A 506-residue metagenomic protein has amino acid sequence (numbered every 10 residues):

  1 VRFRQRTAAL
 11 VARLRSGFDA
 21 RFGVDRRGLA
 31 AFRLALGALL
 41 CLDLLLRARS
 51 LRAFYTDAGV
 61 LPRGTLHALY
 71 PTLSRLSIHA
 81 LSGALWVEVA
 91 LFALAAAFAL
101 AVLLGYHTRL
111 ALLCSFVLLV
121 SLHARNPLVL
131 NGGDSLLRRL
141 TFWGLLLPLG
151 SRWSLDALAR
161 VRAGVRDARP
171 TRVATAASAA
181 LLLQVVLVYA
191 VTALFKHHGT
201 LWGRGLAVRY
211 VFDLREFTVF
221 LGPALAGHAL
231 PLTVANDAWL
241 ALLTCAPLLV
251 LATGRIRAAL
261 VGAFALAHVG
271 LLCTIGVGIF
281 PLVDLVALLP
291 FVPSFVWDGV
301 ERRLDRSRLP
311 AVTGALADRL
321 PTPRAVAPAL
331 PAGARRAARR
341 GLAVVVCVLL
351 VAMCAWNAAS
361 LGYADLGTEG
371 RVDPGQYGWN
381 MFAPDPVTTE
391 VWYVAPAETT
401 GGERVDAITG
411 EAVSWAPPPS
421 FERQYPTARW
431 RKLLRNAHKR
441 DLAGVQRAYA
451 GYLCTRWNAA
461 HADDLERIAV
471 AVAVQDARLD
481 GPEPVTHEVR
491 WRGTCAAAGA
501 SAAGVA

Functional and structural regions predicted by a protein language model:
V1-A506: Alpha-helical membrane-anchoring segments
